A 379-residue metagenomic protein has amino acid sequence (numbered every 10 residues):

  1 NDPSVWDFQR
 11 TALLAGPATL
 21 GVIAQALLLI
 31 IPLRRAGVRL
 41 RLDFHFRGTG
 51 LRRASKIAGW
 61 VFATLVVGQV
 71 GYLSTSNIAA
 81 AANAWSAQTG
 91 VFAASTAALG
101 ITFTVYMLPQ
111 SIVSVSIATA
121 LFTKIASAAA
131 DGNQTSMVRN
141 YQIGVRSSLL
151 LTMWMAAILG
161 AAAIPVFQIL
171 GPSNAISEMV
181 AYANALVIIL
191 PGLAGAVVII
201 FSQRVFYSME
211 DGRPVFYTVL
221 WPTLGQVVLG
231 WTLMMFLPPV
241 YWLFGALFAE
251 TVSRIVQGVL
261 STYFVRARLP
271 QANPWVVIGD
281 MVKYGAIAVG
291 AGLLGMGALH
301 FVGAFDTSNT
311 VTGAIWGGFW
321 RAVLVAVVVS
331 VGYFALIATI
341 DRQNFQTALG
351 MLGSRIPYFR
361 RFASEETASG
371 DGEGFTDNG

Functional and structural regions predicted by a protein language model:
N1-G379: Membrane-embedded alpha-helical bundles of multi-pass transporters/translocases, especially carrier/permease families
